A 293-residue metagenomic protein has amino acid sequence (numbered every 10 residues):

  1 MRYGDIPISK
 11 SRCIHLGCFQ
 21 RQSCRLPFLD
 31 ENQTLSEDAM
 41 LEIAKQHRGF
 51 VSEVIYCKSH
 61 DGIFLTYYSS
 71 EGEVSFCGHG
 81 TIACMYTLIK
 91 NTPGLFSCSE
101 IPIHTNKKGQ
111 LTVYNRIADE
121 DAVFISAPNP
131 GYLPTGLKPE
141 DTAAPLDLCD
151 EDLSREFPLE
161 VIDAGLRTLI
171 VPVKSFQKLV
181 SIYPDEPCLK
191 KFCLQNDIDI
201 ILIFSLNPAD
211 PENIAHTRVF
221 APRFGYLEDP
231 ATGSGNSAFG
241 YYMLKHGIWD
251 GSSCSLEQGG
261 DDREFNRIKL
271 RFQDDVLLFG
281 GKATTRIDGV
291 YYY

Functional and structural regions predicted by a protein language model:
M1-F76, I82-Y293: Active-site proximal loop and beta-alpha junction motif in alpha/beta enzyme cores
